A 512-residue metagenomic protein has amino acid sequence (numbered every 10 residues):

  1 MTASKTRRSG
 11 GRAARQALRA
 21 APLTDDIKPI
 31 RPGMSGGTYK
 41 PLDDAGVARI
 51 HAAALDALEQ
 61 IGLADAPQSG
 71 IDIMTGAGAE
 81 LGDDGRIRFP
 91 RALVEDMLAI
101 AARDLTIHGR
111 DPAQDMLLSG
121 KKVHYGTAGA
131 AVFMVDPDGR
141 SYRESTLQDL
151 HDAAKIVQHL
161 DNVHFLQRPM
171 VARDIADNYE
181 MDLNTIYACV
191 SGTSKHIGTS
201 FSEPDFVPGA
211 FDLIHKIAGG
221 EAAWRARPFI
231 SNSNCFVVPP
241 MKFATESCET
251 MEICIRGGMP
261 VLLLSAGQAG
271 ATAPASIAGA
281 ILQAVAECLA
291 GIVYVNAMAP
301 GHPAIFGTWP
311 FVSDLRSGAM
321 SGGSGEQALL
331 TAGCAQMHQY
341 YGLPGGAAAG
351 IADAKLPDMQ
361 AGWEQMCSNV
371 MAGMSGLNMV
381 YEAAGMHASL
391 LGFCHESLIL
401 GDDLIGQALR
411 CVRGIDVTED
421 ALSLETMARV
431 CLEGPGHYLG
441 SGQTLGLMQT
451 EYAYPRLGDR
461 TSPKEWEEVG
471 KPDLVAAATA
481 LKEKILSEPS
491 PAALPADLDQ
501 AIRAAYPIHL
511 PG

Functional and structural regions predicted by a protein language model:
T2-I30, P41-H51, I61, A66-D72 (+1 more regions): Catalytic-core signal marking the mid-to-C-terminal active-site face
D26-G33, D44-L55, L117-G139, Y340-A352: N-terminal small/glycine-rich loop or linker at the start of catalytic domains across soluble metabolic enzymes
S35-Y39, S317-G322, G350-P357, M386-S397: Short beta-alpha connecting loops at secondary-structure transitions that line or flank enzyme active sites
A64-D72, D83-G85, H164, W224-R227 (+6 more regions): Flexible, glycine/charged-enriched surface loops at secondary-structure junctions
A64-R140: Glycine-rich, N-terminal phosphate-binding loop and its surrounding beta-alpha-beta segment
E144-M374, N378: Helix-rich catalytic cores of soluble enzyme domains
V380-M386: Short acidic/histidine-rich active-site segments
